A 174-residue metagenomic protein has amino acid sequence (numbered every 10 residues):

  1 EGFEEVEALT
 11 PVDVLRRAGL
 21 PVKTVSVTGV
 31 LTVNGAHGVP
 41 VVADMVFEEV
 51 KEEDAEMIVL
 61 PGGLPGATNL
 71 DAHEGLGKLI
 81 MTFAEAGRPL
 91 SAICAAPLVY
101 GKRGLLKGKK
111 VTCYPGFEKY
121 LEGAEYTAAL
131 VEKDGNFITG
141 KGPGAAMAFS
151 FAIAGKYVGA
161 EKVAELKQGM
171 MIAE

Functional and structural regions predicted by a protein language model:
E1-L9, V14-L15: N-terminal beta1-alpha1 ligand-phosphate binding loop
F3, R17-S26, A43-E174: Active-site-adjacent pocket-lining segments in enzyme domains
A8-T10, N34-A36, L70: Short, glycine/acidic-enriched capping/hinge loops at junctions between secondary-structure elements
L9, S26-G29: Short glycine/proline-centered loop/turn elements that form peptide/ligand docking sites
T28-D44: A cross-family phosphate/adenosyl-ligand binding-site feature
